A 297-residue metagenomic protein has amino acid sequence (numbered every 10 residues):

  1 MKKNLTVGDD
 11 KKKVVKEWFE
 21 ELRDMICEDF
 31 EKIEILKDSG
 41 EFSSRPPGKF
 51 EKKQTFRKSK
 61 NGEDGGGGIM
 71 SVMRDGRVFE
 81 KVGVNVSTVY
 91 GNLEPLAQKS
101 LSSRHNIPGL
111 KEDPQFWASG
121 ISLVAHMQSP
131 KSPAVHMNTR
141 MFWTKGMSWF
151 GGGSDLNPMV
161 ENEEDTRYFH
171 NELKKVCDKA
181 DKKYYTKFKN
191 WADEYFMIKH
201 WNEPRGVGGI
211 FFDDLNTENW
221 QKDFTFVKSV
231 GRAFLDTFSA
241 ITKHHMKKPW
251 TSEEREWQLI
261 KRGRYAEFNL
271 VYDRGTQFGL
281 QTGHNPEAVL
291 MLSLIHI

Functional and structural regions predicted by a protein language model:
V7-N106, L215, N219-Y265, N269-V271: Gly/Pro-rich turn-and-neighbor structural signature
K11, M127-S129, K145, L156-E163 (+2 more regions): A generic structural motif
G67-G152: Internal mixed beta-strand/loop scaffold within catalytic domains of large alpha/beta enzymes
K81-G83, Q115-S119, S148-N157, E203-Q221 (+1 more regions): Glycine-rich, often proline-containing surface loops adjacent to acidic residues and nearby aromatics that form
K145-F188: Compact, glycine/acidic-enriched structural inserts
K175-F226, A240-K243: Long, charged, mostly alpha-helical binding arms that flank functional sites
D193-F211, S239, K243-Q281, N285-A288: An amphipathic alpha-helical core segment
I295-I297: Conserved small/polar residues in nucleotide/adenosyl-binding loops
